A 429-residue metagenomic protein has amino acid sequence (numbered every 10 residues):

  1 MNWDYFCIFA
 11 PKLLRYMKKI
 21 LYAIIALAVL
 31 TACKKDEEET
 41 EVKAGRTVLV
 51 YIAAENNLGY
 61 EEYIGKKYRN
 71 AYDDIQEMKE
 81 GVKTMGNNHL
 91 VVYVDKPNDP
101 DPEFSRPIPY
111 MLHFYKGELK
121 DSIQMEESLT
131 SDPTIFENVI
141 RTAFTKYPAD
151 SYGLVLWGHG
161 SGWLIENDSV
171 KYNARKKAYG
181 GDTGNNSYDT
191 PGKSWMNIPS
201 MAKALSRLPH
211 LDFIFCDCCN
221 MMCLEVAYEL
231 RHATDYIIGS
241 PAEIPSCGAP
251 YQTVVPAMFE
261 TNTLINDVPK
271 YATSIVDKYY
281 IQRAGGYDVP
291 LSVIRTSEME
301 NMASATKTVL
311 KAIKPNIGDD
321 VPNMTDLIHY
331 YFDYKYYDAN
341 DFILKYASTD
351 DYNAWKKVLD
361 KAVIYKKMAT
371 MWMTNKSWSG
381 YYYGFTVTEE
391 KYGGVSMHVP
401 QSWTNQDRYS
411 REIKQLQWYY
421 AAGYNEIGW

Functional and structural regions predicted by a protein language model:
M1-Y16: Short, Lys/Arg-enriched N-terminal segments with co-localized hydrophobic residues within the first ~10-30 amino acids
M17-V48, V399-Q401: Bacterial Sec-dependent N-terminal signal peptides
L30, I75-M78, M201-A202: Short, well-ordered amphipathic alpha-helices
L30, N56-L58, D99-D101, G162-W163 (+3 more regions): Flexible loop/turn segments at secondary-structure boundaries
K34-P148, Y419: N-terminal extension/subdomain marker
E41, S169-V170, K176-W429: Terminal, contiguous helix-loop blocks that mediate binding/assembly
T47-I52, H89-V94, G153-L156, D212-C216 (+2 more regions): Structural recognition of the beta-strand scaffold that forms the well-ordered cores of secreted hydrolase catalytic
D95-L119, Q124, S128-P209, C218-C219 (+2 more regions): Catalytic-core segments of thiol-dependent peptidases
